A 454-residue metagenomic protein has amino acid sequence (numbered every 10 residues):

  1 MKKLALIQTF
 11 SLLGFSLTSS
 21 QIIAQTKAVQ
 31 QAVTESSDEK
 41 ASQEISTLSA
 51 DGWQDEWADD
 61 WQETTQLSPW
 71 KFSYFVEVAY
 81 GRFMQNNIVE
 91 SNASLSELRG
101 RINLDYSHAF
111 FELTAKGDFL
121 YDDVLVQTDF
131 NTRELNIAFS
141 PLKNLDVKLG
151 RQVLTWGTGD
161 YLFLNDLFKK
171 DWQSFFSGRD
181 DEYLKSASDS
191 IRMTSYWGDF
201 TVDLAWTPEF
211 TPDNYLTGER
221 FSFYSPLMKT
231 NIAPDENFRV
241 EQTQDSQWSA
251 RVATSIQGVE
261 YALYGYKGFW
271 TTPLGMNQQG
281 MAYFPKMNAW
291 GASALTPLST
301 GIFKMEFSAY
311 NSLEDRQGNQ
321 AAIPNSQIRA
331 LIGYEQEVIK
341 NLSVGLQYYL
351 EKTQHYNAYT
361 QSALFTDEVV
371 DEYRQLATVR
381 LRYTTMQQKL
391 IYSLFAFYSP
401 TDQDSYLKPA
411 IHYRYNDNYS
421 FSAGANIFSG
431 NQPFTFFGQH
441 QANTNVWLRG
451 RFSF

Functional and structural regions predicted by a protein language model:
Q21-V89: N-terminal periplasmic/intermembrane-space "pro-region" immediately following the signal or transit peptide
W70, A109-A115, L145-V147, D199-V202 (+5 more regions): Repeated loop/turn-to-beta-strand initiation elements of outer-membrane beta-barrel proteins
Y74-R82, A115-F119, L149-R151, L204-P208 (+7 more regions): Transmembrane beta-barrel strands of outer-membrane/channel proteins
V89-S96, L125-T132, D181-Y183, R239-Q244 (+5 more regions): Replace "Gram-negative outer membrane beta-barrel proteins" with "bacterial and organellar outer membrane beta-barrel
S96-I102, T132-L135, A187-I191, S246-A250 (+5 more regions): Hydrophobic, lipid-facing positions within transmembrane beta-strands of outer-membrane proteins
D105-S222, Q257, G430: Outer membrane beta-barrel
S107-F111, G268, L295-Q317, A321-F397: Detector for outer-membrane/organellar transmembrane beta-barrel domains, recognizing the amphipathic beta-strand
L381, I427, H440-F454: Outer-membrane beta-barrel "beta-signal"
